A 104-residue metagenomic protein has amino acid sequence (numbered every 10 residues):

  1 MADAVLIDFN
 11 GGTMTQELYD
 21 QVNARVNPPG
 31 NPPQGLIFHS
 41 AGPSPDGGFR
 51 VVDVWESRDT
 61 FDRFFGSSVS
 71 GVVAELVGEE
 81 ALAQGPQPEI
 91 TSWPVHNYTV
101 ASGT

Functional and structural regions predicted by a protein language model:
M1-V52, E56-G71, E79-T104: Short S/T/G/P-rich N-terminal loop/turn motif that feeds into the first structured element of a domain
